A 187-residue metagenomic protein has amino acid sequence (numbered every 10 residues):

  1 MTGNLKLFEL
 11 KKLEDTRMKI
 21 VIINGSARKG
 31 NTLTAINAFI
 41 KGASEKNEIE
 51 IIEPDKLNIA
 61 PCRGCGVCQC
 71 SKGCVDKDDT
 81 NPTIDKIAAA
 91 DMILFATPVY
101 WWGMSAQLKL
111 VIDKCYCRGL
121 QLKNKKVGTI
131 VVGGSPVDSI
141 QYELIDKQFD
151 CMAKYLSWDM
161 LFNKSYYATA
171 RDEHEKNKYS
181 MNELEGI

Functional and structural regions predicted by a protein language model:
T2-A96, W102-R118, K154-T169, E173-I187: N-terminal beta1-alpha1-beta2 submodule of the flavodoxin-like/Rossmannoid cofactor-binding fold
L122-N163: Short, glycine-/small-residue-rich phosphate/pyrophosphate-handling segment
